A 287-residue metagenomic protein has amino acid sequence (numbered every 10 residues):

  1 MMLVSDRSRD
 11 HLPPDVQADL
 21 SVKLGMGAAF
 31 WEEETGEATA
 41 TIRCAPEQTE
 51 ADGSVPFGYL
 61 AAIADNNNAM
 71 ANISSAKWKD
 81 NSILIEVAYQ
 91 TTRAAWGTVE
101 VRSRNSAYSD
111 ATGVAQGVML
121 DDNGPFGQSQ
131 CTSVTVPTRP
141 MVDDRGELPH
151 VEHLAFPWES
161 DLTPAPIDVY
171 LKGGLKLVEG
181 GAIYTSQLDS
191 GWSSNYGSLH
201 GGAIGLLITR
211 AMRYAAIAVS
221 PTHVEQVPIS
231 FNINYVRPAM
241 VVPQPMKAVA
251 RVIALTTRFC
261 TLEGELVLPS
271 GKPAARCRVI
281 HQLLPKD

Functional and structural regions predicted by a protein language model:
M1-T41, A45-E47, V136-G191: Non-catalytic linker/capping segments at the edges of enzyme domains
M2-D6, M70, S82, R93-T98 (+3 more regions): HotDog/MaoC-like acyl-thioester-processing domains
V22-L24, I83-I85, G113, D168-L171 (+2 more regions): Short, basic and Ser/Thr-rich N-terminal targeting/leader segments
K23-G25, E33-A71, S186-A215: Hot-dog-fold acyl-thioester-processing enzymes
A28-F30, A88, R102-R104, K172-G174 (+1 more regions): Short, surface-exposed charged micro-motifs
I42-C44, T91, S186-L188, Y235 (+1 more regions): Hydrophobic residues in beta-strands and at strand termini
N68-R102, R213-K247: Hydrophobic beta-strand-centered segment that forms part of the acyl-chain substrate-binding groove
